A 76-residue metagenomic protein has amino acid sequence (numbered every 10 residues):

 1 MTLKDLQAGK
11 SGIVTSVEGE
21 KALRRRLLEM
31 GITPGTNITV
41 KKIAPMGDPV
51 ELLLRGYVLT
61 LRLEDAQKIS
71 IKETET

Functional and structural regions predicted by a protein language model:
M1-T2: Absolute protein N-terminus
V17-G19: A structural micro-motif recognizing beta-strand termini and the immediately following turn/loop segments
L23-R26: Short alpha-helix capping/helix-loop boundary micro-motifs
A44-T76: C-terminal structural segments of small proteins and small subunits
